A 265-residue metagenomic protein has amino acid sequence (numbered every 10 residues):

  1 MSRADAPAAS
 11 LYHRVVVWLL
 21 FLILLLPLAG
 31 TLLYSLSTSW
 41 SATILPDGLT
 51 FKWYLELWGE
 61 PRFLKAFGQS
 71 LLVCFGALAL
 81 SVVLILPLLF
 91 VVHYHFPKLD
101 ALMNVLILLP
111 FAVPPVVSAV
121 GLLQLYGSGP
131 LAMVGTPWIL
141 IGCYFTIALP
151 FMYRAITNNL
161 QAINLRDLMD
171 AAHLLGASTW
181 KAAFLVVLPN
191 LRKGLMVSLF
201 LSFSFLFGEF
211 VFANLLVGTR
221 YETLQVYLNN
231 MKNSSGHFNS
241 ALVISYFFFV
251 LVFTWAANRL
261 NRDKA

Functional and structural regions predicted by a protein language model:
M1-A6, F75-I107, V120, Q124-S128 (+3 more regions): Transmembrane-helix boundary motif in ABC transporter permease subunits
S2-V16, L20-I23, S37, T157-M169 (+3 more regions): C-terminal transmembrane helix and the adjacent membrane-cytosol boundary/short C-terminal tail of inner/organellar
A4-A9, Y54-R62, F207-A265: Interhelical loop and adjacent transmembrane-helix boundary motif in polytopic membrane transport permeases
V16-L28, Y153-I156, T179-G208, N258: Transmembrane alpha-helices
L26-P61, N214-T219: Short membrane-interfacial helix/loop motifs at transmembrane-helix boundaries
A42, V116-T146, W180, V217-T219: Membrane-interfacial helix termini and adjacent extracytoplasmic/periplasmic loops of multi-pass transporters
Y94-M103, A132-P137, T179, N190-G194 (+1 more regions): Membrane-helix interface segments
T136-H173, K181-A183, V187, V197-L199: Membrane-cytosol interface at the C-terminal ends of specific transmembrane alpha-helices in multi-pass membrane
